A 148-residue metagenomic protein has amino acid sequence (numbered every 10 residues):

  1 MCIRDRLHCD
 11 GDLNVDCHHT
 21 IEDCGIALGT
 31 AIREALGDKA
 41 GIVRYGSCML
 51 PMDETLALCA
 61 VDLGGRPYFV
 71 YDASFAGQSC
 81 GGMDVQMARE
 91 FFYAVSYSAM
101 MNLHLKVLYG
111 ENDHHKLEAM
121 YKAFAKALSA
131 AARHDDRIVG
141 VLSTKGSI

Functional and structural regions predicted by a protein language model:
M1-I3: Short, small-residue-biased leader/transition segments that mark boundaries at the very start of proteins
L7-T20: Short, charge-patterned binding micro-sites
C17-C24, T55-L58, L117-M120: Short glycine/threonine-rich loop-to-helix capping motif typified by GTGT followed within a few residues by an Asp-Pro
E22-V43: Ordered, amphipathic secondary-structure segments that act as subunit-interaction surfaces in large macromolecular
A40-L56, G140-I148: Glycine/charge-rich, flexible interdomain linkers and switch-proximal surface loops that mediate coupling
A57-F69: Short beta-strand elements
R66, V70-Y71, C80-D135: Mixed-charge, glycine-accented linear interaction segment located at domain edges/termini
D72-S79, R137-I148: Solvent-exposed, glycine/polar-rich loop segments of beta-barrel outer-membrane systems
